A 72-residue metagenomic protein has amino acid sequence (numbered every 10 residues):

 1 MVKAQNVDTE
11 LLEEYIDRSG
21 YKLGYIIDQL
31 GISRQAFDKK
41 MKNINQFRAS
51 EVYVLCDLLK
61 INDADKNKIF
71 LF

Functional and structural regions predicted by a protein language model:
M1-K22: A short, Lys/Arg-rich alpha-helix, primarily the initiator
M1-K3, K40, I61: A structural preference for long, well-packed, hydrophobic secondary-structure segments
E14, K39, K68: DNA-binding alpha-helical recognition surfaces that contact promoter or target DNA
I16, I27, C56: The alpha-helix within a helix-turn-helix
D17, G31, K42-N43, Y53 (+1 more regions): Residue-level detection of the helix-turn-helix DNA-binding "recognition helix"
G20-K39: Short alpha-helical DNA-recognition segment
K22, R48-E51: Residues that mark the N-terminal boundary/hinge immediately upstream of a DNA-recognition element
S50-D65: DNA major-groove recognition helix of helix-turn-helix/homeodomain DNA-binding modules
